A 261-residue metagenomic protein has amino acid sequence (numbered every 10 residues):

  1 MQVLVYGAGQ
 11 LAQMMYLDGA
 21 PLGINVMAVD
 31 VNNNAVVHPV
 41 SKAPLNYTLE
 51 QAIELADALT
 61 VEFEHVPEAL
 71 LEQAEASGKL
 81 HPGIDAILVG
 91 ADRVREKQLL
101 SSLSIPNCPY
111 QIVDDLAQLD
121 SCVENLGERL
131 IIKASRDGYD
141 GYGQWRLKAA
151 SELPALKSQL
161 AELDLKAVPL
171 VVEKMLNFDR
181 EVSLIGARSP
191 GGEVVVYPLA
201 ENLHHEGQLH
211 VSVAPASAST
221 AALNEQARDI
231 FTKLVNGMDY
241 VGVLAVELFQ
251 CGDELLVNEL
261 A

Functional and structural regions predicted by a protein language model:
M1-A91, R95, A117: ATP-binding N-terminal substructure of ATP-dependent carboxylate-amine bond-forming enzymes
V61, L80-P82, P109-I112, I132 (+2 more regions): General beta-strand structural signal in soluble alpha/beta enzymes
E64-V66, S135-D137, A187: Short glycine-rich anion-binding loops that position phosphate/pyrophosphate groups of nucleotides and phosphorylated
A69, D140-G141, E181: Glycine/Thr-rich phosphate-binding loops of Rossmann-like dinucleotide-binding domains
I84-G143, A150-S151: A conserved helix-loop-beta module that forms one wall/lid of the active-site cleft in ATP-utilizing catalytic domains
L147-V246, Q250-G252: Internal nucleotide-binding/catalytic subdomain
G186, E254-A261: A short beta-strand motif that forms the metal-chelation/ATP-contact edge of phosphoryl-transfer active sites
